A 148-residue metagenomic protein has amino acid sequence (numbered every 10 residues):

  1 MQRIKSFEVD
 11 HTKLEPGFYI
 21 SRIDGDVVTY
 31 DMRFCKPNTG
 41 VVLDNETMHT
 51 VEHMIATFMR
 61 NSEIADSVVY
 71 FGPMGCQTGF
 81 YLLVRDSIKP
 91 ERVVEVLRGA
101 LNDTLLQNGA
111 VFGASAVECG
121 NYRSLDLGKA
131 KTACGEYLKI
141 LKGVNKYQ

Functional and structural regions predicted by a protein language model:
M1-N38, G143-Y147: Non-catalytic terminal extensions that flank enzyme cores
Y19-S21, V42-E46, R60-E63, L83 (+3 more regions): Generic alpha-helix signal with a bias toward terminal, lower-confidence helices and secondary-structure junctions
V27-N61, Y70-F71: Active/ligand-binding-proximal structured segments within catalytic/core domains that scaffold catalytic residues
H53-I64, G99-N102, L106: Short, intrinsically disordered, mixed-charge
P73-G143: Active-site-adjacent, His/Asp/Glu-enriched structural segments that form or flank metal-binding and acid/base networks
